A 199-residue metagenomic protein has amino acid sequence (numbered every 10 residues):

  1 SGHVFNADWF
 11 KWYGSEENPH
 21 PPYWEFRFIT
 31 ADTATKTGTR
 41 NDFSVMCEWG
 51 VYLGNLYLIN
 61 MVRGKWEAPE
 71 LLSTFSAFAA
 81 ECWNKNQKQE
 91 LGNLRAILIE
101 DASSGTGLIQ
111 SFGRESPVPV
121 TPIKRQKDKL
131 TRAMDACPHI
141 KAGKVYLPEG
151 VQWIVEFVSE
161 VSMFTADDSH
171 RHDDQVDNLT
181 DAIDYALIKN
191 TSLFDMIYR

Functional and structural regions predicted by a protein language model:
S1-A34: ATPase catalytic-site recognition across NTP-hydrolyzing enzymes
S1-G2, W12-S15, I183-R199: Acidic two-metal-ion nuclease catalytic site recognized across multiple nuclease folds, prominently DnaQ/RNase D-T
W24-F26, G54-Y57, Q175: Conserved catalytic motifs of the protein kinase core domain
I29-T30, E48, L98, D177: Structured core elements
A31-S44: An active-site-proximal beta-strand-loop segment
T33, D101-A102, D174-Q175: Generic detector of well-ordered alpha-helical packing
V45-C47, Y52-D168: Mg2+-dependent endonuclease catalytic cores in nucleic-acid-processing enzymes, primarily RNase H-like
E160-Y185: Charged alpha-helix within mobile-element recombinases
